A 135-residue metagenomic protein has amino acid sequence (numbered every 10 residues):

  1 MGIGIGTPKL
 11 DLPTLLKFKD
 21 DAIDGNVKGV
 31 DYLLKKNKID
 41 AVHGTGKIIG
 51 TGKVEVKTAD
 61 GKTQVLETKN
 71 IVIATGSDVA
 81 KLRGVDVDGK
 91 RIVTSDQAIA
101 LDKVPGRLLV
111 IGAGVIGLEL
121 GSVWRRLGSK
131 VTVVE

Functional and structural regions predicted by a protein language model:
M1-V104, T132: Glycine-rich flavin
D102-E135: Rossmann-like NAD(P)H-binding beta-loop-alpha module
